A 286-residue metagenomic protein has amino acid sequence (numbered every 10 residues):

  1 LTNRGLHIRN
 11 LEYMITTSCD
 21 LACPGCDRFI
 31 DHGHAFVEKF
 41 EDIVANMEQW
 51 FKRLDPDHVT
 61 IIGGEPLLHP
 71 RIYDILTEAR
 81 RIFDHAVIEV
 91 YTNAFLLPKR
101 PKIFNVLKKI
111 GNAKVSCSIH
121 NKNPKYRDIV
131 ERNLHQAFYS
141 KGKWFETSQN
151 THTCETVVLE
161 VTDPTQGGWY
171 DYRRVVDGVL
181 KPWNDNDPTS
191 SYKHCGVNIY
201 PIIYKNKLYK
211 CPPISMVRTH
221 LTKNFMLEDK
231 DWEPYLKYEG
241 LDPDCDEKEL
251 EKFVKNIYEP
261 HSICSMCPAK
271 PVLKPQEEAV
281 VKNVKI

Functional and structural regions predicted by a protein language model:
L1-H34, L236-D244, P260, K270-I286: N-terminal pre-core extensions flanking Radical SAM catalytic domains
L1-T92, L97-K102: Conserved alpha-helical substructure of the radical SAM core
L6-M14, G178-N184, D244-I257: Short, intrinsically disordered, charge-biased short linear motifs at domain edges
C19, C23-C26, C195, C211-P213 (+1 more regions): Disulfide-bonded cysteines in secreted/extracellular proteins and peptides
E38-I43, R71, Y126-I129, D187 (+2 more regions): Soluble or luminal CAZymes and related metallo-dependent hydrolases
H69-K205, Y209-K210, I214: Conserved AdoMet/S-adenosylmethionine-binding subsite of the radical SAM
N150-D171, P213-K274: C-terminal accessory region of radical SAM enzymes
